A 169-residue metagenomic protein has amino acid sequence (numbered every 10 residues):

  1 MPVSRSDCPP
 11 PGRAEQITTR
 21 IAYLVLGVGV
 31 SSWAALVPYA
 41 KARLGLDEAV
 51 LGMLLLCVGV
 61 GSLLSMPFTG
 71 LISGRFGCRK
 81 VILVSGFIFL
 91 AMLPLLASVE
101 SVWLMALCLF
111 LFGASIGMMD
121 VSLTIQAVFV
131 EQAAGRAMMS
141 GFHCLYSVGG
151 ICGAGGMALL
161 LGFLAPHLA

Functional and structural regions predicted by a protein language model:
P9-A42, F110-L111: Pair of pore-lining "gating" transmembrane helices in MFS-fold secondary transporters
A22, M92, W103-F112: Paired small-residue
G45, G77, S98-W103: Helix-breaking motifs and short loop linkers at transmembrane-helix boundaries and internal kinks in secondary membrane
M53-G70: Central cavity-lining transmembrane alpha-helices of secondary-active solute carriers, predominantly the Major
R79-I82: Primarily marks hydrophobic transmembrane alpha-helices of the MFS/SLC 12-helix fold
F87-E100: C-terminal ends and interior cores of transmembrane alpha-helices in multi-pass membrane transporters/permeases
L104, F142-A169: Helix-loop-helix hairpin linking two adjacent transmembrane segments in secondary transporters
L109-C144: Cytoplasmic helix-loop-helix junction between adjacent transmembrane helices in 12-TM secondary transporters
